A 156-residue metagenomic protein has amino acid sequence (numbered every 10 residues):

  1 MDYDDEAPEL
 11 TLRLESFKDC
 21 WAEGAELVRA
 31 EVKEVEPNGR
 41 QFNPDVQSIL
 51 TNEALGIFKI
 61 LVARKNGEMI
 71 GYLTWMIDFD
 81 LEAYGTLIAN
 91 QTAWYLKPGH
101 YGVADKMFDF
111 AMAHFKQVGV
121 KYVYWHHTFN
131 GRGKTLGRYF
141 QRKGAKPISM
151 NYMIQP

Functional and structural regions predicted by a protein language model:
M1-N43: Short amphipathic alpha-helix that is part of the acyltransferase structural core
P37-I60, K65, L73-Y84: A conserved beta-strand-loop-helix scaffold within acyl/acetyltransferase catalytic domains
G67-Y72, A89: Glycine-rich phosphate/pyrophosphate-binding loop shared by adenosine-nucleotide-utilizing enzymes
F79-Q91, K146-I148: A conserved beta-turn-beta hairpin within the catalytic core of GNAT-like acetyltransferases that forms part
N90-G102: A short, internal acetyl-CoA/4′-phosphopantetheine-binding micro-motif in the GNAT/acyltransferase core
K106-Y122: Conserved acyl-CoA
V123-T135: Conserved beta-strand-loop-alpha-helix junction that forms the acyl-donor binding cleft
H126-H127, K146-P156: Conserved catalytic-core motifs of GNAT/GCN5-like acyltransferases
